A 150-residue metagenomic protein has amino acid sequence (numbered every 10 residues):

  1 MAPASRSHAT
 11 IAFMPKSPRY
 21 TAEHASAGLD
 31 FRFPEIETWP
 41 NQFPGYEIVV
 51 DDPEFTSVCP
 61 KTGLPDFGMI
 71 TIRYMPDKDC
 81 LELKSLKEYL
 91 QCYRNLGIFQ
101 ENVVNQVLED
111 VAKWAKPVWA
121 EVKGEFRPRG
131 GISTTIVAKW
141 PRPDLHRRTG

Functional and structural regions predicted by a protein language model:
M1-P3: Compositionally biased, low-complexity segments
R6-G150: N-terminal intrinsically disordered, cationic/polar leader segments that include organellar targeting peptides
